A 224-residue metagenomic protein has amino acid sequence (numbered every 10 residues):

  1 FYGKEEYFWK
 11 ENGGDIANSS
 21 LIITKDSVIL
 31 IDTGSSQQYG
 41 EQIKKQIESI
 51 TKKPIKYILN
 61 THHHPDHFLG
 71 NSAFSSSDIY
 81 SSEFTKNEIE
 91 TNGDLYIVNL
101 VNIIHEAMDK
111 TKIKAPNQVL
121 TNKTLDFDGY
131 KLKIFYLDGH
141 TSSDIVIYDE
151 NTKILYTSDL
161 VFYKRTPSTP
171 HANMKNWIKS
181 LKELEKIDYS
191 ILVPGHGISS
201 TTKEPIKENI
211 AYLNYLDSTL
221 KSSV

Functional and structural regions predicted by a protein language model:
F1-Q46, V146-S158: Conserved beta-strand hairpin/beta-sheet module of binuclear metal-dependent hydrolase folds, prominently
F1-Y7, I103-M108, F127-I134: Short Pro/Gly-enriched beta-strand edge/turn motifs at strand-loop
I22, D32, I47, H62 (+7 more regions): Divalent metal-coordination and catalytic microenvironments
D26-S27, K53-K56, S76, Y130-K131 (+1 more regions): Loop/turn elements at helix/coil->beta-strand transitions in domains of secreted/extracellular proteins
V28-I29, S35-Q37, K133-A211, Y215: Metallo-beta-lactamase
G40-E41, K45-N122: Active-site HxH/HxHxD metal-binding segment of metal-dependent hydrolases
A115-F135: Short, conserved active-site entrance elements at the starts or edges of catalytic domains
